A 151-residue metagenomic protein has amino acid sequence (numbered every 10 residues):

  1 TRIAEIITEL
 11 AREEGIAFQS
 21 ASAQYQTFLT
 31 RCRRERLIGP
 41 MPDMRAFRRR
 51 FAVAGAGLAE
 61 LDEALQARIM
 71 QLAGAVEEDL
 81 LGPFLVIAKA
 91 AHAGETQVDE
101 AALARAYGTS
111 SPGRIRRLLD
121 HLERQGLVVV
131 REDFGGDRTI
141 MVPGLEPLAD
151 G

Functional and structural regions predicted by a protein language model:
T1-R2, E60-L85: Short alpha-helical segments that sit at the start of domains
F18-T27, A93-R105: Short acidic, hydrophobic short linear motifs in intrinsically disordered regions
T27-R36, A101-P112: Short helix-coil junctions and helix-kink-helix linkers
I38, E123-D133: A short, conserved structural fragment
R50-V53, D120-Q125: Alpha-helical DNA-recognition elements
V76-L80, D133-G151: Short, cationic-aromatic polyanion-contact patches
L80-Q97: Short helix->loop/beta-hairpin flanking segments within DNA-binding domains
T109-H121: Short amphipathic alpha-helical interaction segments
